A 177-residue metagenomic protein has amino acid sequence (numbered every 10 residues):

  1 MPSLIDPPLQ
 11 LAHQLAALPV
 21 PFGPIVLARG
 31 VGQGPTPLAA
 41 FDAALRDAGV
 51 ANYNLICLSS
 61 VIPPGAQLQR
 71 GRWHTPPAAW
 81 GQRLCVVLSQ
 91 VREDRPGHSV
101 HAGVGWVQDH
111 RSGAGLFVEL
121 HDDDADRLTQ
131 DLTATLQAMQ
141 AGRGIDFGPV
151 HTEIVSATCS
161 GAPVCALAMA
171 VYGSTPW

Functional and structural regions predicted by a protein language model:
M1-W177: Helix-coil modules at protein/domain termini and other flexible surface or pore-lining loops, especially C-terminal
